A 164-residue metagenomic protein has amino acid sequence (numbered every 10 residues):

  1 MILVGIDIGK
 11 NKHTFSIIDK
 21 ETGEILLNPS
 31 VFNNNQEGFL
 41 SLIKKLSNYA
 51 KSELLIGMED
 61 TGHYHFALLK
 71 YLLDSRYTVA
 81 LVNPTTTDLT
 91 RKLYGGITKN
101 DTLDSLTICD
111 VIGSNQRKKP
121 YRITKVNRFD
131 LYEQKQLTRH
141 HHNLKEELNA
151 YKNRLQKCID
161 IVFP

Functional and structural regions predicted by a protein language model:
M1-K20, I108: Gly/Thr-rich phosphate-binding beta-strand-loop-beta motif of the actin/hexokinase/Hsp70
I2, L81, T85-P164: Long, charge-rich intrinsically disordered scaffolds of nucleic-acid metabolism proteins
K10, T22, G62, T86: Short, glycine/acidic-enriched loop or turn micro-motifs at the edges of active sites
N11-E37: Short glycine-rich, Thr/Ser-proximal phosphate-binding strand/loop in the N-terminal lobe of ATP-dependent enzymes
Q36-L55: Short, basic/hydrophobic alpha-helical segments
G57-A67: Acidic, metal-coordinating catalytic cores used for nucleic-acid/nucleotide bond scission and strand-transfer chemistry
T78: Residue-level detector of anion-binding/catalytic polar loops
